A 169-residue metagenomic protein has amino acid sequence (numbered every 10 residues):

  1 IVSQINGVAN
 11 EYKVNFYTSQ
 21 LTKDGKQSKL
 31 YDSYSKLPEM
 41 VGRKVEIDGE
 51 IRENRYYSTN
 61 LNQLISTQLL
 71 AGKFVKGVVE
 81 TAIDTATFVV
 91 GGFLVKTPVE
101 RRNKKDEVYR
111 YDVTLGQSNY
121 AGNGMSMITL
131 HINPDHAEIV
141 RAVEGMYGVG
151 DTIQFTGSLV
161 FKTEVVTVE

Functional and structural regions predicted by a protein language model:
I1-E169: OB-fold and OB-like single-stranded nucleic-acid-recognition modules and their adjacent interaction interfaces
